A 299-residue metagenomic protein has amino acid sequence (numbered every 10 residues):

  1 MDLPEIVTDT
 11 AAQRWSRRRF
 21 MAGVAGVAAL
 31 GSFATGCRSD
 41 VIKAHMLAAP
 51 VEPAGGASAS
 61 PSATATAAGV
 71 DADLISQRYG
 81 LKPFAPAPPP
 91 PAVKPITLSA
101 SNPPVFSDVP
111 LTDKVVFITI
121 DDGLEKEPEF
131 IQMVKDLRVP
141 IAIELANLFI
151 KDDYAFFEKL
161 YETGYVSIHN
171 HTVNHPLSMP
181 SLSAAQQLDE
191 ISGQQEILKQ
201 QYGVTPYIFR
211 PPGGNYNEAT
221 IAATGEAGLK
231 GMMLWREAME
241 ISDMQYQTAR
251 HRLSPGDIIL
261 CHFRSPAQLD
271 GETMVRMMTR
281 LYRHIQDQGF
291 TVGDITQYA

Functional and structural regions predicted by a protein language model:
M1-W15, G26-F33: N-terminal secretory signal peptides
L3-P4, S39-I120, L124-E129, D136 (+1 more regions): C-terminal active-site subregion of NodB/CE4 polysaccharide deacetylases
S16, T119, A142, T172 (+1 more regions): Ser/Thr-centric signal marking residues that sit in or immediately flank functional binding/regulatory motifs
R17-R18, R210: Short, cationic motifs built from Arg/Lys/His that form the positively charged side of catalytic pockets
R19-V41: Hydrophobic single-pass membrane-targeting/anchoring helices
V116, D136-Q245, L253-P266: Metal-dependent polysaccharide deacetylase catalytic core of the NodB/CE4 family, i.e., the active-site-bearing domain
